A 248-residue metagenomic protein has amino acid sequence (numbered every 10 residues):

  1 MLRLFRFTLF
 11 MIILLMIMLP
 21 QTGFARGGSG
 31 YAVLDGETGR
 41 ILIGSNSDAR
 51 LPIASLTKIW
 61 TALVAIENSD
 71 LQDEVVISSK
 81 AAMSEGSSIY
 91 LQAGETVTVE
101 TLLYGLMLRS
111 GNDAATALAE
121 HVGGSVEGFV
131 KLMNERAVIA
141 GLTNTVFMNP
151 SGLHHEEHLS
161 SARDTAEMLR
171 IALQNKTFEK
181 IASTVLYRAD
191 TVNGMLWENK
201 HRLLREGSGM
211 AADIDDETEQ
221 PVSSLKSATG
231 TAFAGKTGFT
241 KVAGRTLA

Functional and structural regions predicted by a protein language model:
M1-L9: Bacterial N-terminal signal peptides that target proteins for export
R3, Q21-T22: Protein maturation boundaries and topogenic segments
F5, S47-A49, V76-S78, T218-S223 (+1 more regions): N-terminal start-of-chain detector that recognizes signal peptides and the immediate post-cleavage beginning
T8-L19: Bacterial N-terminal signal peptides
L9-M11, G94, L225: Extended hydrophobic/Leu-rich segments
G23-R163, E167-K176: Active-site-adjacent loops and short helices of periplasmic peptidoglycan-processing enzymes
R26-G30, S125-A248: Penicillin-recognizing serine hydrolase domain
